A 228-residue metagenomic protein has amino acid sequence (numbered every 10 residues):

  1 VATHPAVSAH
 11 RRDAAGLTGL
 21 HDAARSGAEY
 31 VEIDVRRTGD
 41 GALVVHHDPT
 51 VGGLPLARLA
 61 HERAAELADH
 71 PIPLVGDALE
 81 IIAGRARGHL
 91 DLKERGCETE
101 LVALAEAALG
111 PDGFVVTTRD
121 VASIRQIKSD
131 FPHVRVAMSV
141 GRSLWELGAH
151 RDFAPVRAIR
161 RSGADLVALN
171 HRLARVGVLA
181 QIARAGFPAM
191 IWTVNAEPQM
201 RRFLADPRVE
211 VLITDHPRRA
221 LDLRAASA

Functional and structural regions predicted by a protein language model:
V1-A228: Phosphate-group recognition and catalysis centered on beta-loop-alpha active-site segments
